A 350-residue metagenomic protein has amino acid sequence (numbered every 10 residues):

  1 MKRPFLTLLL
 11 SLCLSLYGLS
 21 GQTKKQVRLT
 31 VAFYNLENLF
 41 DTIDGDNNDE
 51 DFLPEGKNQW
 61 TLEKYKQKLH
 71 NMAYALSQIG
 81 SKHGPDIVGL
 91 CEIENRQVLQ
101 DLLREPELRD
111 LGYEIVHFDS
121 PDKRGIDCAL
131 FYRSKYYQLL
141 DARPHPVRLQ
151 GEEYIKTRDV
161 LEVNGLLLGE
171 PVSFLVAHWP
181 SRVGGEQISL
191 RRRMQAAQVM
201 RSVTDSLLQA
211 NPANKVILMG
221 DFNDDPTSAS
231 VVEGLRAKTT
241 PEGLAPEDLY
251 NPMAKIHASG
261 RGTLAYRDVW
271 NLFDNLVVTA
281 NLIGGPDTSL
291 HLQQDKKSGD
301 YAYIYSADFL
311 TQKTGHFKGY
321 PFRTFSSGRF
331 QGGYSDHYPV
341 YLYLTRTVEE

Functional and structural regions predicted by a protein language model:
M1-Q26: Bacterial Sec-dependent N-terminal signal peptides
L19-D110, V116-I126, L310-K318, S326 (+1 more regions): N-terminal, active-site-proximal structural segment of metallo-dependent hydrolase catalytic domains
E37, E94, P180, F222-D225 (+1 more regions): Catalytic metal-binding/acid-base residues of hydrolase active sites
N47, L175-S189: Active-site His/acidic residue clusters
E55-E63, G84-L90, H117-F118, L149-Q150 (+4 more regions): Second-shell loop/turn segments in exported
I93-P171, A177-W179: Structured beta-strand-rich core segments of catalytic domains in phosphoester-bond hydrolases
L190-P212: A long, amphipathic alpha-helix that forms part of the scaffold/cap immediately adjacent to metal-dependent active
S206-V216, D224-E350: Metal-dependent phosphoester-hydrolase catalytic domains
